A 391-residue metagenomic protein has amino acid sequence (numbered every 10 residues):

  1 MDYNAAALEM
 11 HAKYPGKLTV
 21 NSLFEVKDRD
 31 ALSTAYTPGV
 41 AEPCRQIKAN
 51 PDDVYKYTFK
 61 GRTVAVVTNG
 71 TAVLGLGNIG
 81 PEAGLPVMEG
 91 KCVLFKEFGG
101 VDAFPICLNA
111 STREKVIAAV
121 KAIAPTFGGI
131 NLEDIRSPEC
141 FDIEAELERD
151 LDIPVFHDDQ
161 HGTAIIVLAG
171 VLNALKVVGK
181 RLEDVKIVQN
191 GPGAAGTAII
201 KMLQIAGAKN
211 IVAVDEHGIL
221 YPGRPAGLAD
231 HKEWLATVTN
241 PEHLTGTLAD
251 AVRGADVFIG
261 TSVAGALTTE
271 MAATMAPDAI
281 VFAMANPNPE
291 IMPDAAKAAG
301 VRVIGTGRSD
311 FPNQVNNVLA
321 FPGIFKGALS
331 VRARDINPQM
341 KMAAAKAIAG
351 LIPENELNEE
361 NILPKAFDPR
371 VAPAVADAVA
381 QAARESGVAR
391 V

Functional and structural regions predicted by a protein language model:
M1-V155, A376, A382, S386-R390: N-terminal ligand-binding/catalytic initiation module
Y55-K60, K96-E97, A122-A124, E148-R149 (+7 more regions): Solvent-exposed alpha-helices and their adjacent loops that cap or buttress functional pockets in soluble metabolic
N69-T71, I79, L108-N109, D134-S137 (+5 more regions): Short, ordered loop/turn segments at secondary-structure junctions
L74, I79-G99, H157, H161 (+2 more regions): Glycine-rich phosphate/diphosphate-binding loop of Rossmann-like nucleotide-binding domains
P105, N131-D134, V155-D158, Q189 (+5 more regions): General beta-strand structural signal in soluble alpha/beta enzymes
D158-D159, K180, A283-V391: Adenosine-phosphate binding glycine-rich loop
K232-R302, R308-D310: Rossmann-like adenosine-cofactor binding region
